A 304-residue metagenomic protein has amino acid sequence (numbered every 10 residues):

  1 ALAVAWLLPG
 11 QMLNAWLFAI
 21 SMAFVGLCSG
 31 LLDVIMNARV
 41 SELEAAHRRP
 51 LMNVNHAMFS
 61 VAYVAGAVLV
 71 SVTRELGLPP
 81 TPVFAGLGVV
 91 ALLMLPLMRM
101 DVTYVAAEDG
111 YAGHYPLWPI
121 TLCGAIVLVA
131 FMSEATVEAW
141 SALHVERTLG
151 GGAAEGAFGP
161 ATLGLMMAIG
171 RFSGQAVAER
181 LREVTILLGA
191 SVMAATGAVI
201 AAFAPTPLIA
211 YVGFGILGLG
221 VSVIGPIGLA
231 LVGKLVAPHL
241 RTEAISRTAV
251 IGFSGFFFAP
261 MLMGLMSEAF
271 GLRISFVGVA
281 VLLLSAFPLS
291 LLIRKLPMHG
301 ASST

Functional and structural regions predicted by a protein language model:
A1-L7, T185-I200, V277: Structural signature of the two symmetry-related core transmembrane helices
Q11-W16, G150, A204-P205: Helix-breaking motifs and short loop linkers at transmembrane-helix boundaries and internal kinks in secondary membrane
A23-F24, L117-S133, G215-L219: Pair of pore-lining "gating" transmembrane helices in MFS-fold secondary transporters
G30-A45, V223-V236: Intracellular juxtamembrane helix-capping segments at the cytosolic ends of symmetry-related transmembrane helices
A45-N55, A153, P238-T248: Loop-to-transmembrane helix entry/capping segments in MFS-fold secondary transporters and related SLC/MFSD carriers
V72-G77, V145-E146, V177-A178, L262-G271: Interfacial helix-cap and linker-helix signal at transmembrane-aqueous boundaries of multi-pass secondary transporters
T81-R99, I274-L292: Symmetry-related core transmembrane helices of the 12-TM Major Facilitator Superfamily/SLC fold
A139-E155: Short amphipathic helix-loop junctions that connect adjacent transmembrane helices in Major Facilitator Superfamily/SLC
